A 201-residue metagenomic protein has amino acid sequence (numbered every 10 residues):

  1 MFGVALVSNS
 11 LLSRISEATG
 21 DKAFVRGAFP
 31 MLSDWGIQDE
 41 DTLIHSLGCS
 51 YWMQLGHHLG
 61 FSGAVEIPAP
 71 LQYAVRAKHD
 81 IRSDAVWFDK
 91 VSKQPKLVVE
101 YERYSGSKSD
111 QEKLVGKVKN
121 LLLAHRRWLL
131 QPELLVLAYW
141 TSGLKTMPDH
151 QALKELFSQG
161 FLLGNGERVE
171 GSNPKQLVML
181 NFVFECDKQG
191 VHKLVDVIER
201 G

Functional and structural regions predicted by a protein language model:
M1-Q72: Acidic-basic catalytic patches of nuclease active cores, encompassing PD-(D/E)XK and other metal-cofactor nuclease
L32-E40, Q72-Y73, V99-D110, S142: Surface-exposed cleft-lining segments at the edges of enzyme active sites
I44-G48, A77-H79, D110-K117: Phosphate/oxyanion-binding active-site loops and adjacent basic polyanion-contact surfaces
H58-K93: Active-site metal-binding core of divalent-cation-utilizing nuclease and nuclease-like domains
A85-W87, P95-S105, L121: Conserved catalytic cores of phosphodiester-cleaving nucleases, focusing on short active-site segments
D89-S92, H125-L130, L162-G171: Alpha-helix termini
Y104-F161: Catalytic cores of nucleic-acid endonucleases
L137-G201: Domain-level recognition of nuclease-like catalytic cores that cleave nucleotide substrates
